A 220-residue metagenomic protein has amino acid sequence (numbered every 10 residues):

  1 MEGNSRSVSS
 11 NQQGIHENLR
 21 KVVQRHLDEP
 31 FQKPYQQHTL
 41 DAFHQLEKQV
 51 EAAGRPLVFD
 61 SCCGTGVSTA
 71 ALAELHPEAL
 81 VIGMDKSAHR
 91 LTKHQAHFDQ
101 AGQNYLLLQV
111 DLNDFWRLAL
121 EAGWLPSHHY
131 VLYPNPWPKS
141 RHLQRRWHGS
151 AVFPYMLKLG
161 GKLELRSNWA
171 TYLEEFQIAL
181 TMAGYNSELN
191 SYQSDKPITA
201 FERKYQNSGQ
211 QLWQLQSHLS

Functional and structural regions predicted by a protein language model:
M1-L57, V67-E74: S-adenosyl-L-methionine
S61, M84: Conserved beta-strand/loop positions that form the S-adenosyl-L-methionine
C62-G66: Class I SAM-dependent methyltransferase "Motif I" SAM/SAH-binding loop
S87: Conserved SAM/SAH-binding beta-strand->alpha-helix loop
Q95-G123: S-adenosyl-L-methionine
Q144-V152: Charged helix-capping and loop-helix junction motifs
G160-S167: Conserved beta-strand signature within the Rossmann-like core of class I S-adenosyl-L-methionine
Y172-A179, A183-S220: Class I S-adenosyl-L-methionine
